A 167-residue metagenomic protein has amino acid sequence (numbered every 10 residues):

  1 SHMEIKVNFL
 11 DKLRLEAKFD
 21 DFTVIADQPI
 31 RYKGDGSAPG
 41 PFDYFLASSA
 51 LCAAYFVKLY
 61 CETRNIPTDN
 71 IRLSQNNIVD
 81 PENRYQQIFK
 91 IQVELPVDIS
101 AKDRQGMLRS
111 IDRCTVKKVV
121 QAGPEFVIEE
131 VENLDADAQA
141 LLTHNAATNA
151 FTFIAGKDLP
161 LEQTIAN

Functional and structural regions predicted by a protein language model:
H2-A47, K58-N167: Extended beta-strand/beta-hairpin segments
C52-A53: Alpha-helical metal-binding/catalytic segments enriched in His/Glu/Asp
